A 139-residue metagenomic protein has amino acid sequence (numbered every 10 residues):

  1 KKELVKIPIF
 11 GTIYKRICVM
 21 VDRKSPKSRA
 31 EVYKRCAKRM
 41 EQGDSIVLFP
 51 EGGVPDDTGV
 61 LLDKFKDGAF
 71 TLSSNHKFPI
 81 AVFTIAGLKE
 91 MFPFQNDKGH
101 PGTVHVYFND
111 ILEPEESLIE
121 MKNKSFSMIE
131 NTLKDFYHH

Functional and structural regions predicted by a protein language model:
K1-P26: Catalytic core of membrane glycerolipid acyltransferases/transacylases, capturing the structured, soluble-facing
E31-H139: Non-catalytic C-terminal accessory region of glycerolipid acyltransferases and related lyso-lipid remodeling enzymes
